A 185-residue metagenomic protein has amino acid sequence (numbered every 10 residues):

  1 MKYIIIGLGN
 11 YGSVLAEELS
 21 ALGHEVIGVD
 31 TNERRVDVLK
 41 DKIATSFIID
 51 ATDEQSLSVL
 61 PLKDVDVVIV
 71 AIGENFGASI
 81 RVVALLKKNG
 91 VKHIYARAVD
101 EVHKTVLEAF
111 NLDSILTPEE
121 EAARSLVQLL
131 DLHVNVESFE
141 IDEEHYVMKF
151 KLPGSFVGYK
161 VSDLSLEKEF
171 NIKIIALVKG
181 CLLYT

Functional and structural regions predicted by a protein language model:
L8-G9: Glycine-rich Rossmann-fold phosphate-binding loop(s) that bind the pyrophosphate of adenine dinucleotide cofactors
G12-S13: N-terminal Rossmann-fold NAD(P) dinucleotide-binding loop
L19: Aromatic pocket-lining residues of Rossmann-like dinucleotide-binding sites
E25-V26, I94: Short beta-strand element of Class I
D30: Conserved acidic E/D residue at the C-terminus of a beta-strand in Rossmann-like folds
V36-D37, K104: Short alpha-helix immediately C-terminal to the canonical SAM-binding loop
K42-L126, L132, K151: Phosphate-bearing ligand-interacting subdomains that bind or position ATP/ADP/UDP/GDP/NAD(P) or nucleotide-linked
Y184-T185: Conserved small/polar residues in nucleotide/adenosyl-binding loops
